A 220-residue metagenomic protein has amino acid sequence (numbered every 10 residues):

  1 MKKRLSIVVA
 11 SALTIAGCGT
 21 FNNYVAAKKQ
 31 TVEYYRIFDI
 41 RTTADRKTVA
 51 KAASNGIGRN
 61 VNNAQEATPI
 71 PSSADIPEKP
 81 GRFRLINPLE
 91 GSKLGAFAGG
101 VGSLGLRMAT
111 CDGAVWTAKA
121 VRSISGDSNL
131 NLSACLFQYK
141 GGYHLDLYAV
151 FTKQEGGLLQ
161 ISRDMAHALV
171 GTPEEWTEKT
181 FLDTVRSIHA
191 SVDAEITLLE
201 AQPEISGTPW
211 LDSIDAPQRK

Functional and structural regions predicted by a protein language model:
M1-I7: Bacterial N-terminal signal peptides that target proteins for export
C18-K220: A composition-biased, non-transmembrane "mature-region" signal
